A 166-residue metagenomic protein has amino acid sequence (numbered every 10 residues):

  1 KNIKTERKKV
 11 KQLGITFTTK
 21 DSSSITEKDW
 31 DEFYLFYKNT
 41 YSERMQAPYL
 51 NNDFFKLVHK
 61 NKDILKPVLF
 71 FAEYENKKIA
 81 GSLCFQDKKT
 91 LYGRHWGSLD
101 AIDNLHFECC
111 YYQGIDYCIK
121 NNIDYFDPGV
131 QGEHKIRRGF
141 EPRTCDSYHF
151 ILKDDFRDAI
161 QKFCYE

Functional and structural regions predicted by a protein language model:
K1-D103: A conserved beta-strand-loop-helix scaffold within acyl/acetyltransferase catalytic domains
G14, Y37-M45, K62, C118 (+4 more regions): A generic secondary-structure signal for well-formed alpha-helical elements
D29-W30, N52-D53, H59, I115 (+3 more regions): Mixed-charge, polar/low-complexity N-terminal
K88-F150, D154: Acyl-donor binding region in acyl/amide transferases
D155-E166: C-terminal domain-closing interface element
